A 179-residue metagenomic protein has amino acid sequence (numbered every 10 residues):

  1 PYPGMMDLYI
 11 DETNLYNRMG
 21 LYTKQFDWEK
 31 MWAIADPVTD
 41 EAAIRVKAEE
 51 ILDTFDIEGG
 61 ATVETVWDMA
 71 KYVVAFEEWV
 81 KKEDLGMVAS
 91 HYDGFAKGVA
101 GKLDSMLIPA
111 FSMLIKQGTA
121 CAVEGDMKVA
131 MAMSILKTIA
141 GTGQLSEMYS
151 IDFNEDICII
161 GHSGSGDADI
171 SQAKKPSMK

Functional and structural regions predicted by a protein language model:
P1-D7: An alpha-beta-alpha
M5, N14-G20, D68-K179: Anaerobic metallocofactor- and corrinoid-dependent redox/one-carbon enzyme cores, especially those from methanogenesis
Y9-M87: Metallocofactor- and cofactor-centric catalytic cores in central/energy metabolism, strongly enriched
